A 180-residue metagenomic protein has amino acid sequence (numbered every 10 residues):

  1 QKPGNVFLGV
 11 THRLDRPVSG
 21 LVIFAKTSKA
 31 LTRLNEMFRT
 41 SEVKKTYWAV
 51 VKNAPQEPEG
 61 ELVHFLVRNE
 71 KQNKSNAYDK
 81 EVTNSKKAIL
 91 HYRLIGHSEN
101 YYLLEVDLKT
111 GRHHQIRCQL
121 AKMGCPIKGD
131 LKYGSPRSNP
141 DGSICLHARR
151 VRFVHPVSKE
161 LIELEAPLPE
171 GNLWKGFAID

Functional and structural regions predicted by a protein language model:
Q1-D180: RNA pseudouridine synthases
